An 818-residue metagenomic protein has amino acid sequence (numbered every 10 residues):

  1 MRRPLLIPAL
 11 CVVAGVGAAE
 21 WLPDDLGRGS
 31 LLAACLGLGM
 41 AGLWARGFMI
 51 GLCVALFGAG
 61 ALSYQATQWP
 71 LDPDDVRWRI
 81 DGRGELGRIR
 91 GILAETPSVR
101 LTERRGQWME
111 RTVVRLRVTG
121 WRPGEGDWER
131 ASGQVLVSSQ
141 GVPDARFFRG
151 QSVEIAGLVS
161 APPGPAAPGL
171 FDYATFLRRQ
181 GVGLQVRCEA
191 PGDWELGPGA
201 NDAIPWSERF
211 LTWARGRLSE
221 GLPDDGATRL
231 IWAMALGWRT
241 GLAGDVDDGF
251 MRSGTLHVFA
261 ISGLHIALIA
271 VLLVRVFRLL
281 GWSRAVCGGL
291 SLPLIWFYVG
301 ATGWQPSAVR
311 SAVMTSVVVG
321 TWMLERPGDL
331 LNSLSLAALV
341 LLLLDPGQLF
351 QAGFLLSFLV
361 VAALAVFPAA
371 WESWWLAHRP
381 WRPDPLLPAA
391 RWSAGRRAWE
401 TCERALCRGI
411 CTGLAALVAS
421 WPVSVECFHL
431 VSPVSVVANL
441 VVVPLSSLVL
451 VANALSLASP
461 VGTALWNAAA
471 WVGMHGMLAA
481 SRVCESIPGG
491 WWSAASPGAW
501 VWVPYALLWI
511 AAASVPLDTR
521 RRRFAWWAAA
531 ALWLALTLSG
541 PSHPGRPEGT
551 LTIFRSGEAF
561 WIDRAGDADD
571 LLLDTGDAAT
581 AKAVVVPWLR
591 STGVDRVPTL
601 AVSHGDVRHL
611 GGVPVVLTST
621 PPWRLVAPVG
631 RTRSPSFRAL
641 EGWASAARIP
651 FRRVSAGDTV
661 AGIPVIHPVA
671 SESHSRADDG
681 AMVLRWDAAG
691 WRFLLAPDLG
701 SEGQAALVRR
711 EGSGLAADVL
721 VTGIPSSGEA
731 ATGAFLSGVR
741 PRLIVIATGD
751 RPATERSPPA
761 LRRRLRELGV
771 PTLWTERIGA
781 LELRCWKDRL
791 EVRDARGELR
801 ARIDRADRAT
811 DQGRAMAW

Functional and structural regions predicted by a protein language model:
M1-W78, G82, L86-G87, G141 (+8 more regions): N-terminal leader/targeting segments
R2-L43, Q351-F354, F358, A464-V515: Membrane-embedded alpha-helical segments of integral membrane proteins
R2-L6, L236-T240, T302-A308, L387-A390 (+2 more regions): Hydrophobic alpha-helical transmembrane segments
I7, G15, P23, R46 (+8 more regions): Hydrophobic alpha-helical transmembrane segments in multi-pass membrane proteins
G15, G91, G353, S420 (+3 more regions): Residue-level signal for inorganic ion chemistry
F57-H257, A583-P587, R596, G630 (+4 more regions): Membrane-interface helix/helix-cap signal primarily in integral membrane proteins
P143-A145, Q151-S152, A156-L158, T175-F176 (+5 more regions): Non-globular, low-confidence helical/coil segments that flank catalytic cores
A203-G221, L230, W238, V246 (+12 more regions): Hydrophobic alpha-helical segments of integral membrane proteins, encompassing both true transmembrane helices
